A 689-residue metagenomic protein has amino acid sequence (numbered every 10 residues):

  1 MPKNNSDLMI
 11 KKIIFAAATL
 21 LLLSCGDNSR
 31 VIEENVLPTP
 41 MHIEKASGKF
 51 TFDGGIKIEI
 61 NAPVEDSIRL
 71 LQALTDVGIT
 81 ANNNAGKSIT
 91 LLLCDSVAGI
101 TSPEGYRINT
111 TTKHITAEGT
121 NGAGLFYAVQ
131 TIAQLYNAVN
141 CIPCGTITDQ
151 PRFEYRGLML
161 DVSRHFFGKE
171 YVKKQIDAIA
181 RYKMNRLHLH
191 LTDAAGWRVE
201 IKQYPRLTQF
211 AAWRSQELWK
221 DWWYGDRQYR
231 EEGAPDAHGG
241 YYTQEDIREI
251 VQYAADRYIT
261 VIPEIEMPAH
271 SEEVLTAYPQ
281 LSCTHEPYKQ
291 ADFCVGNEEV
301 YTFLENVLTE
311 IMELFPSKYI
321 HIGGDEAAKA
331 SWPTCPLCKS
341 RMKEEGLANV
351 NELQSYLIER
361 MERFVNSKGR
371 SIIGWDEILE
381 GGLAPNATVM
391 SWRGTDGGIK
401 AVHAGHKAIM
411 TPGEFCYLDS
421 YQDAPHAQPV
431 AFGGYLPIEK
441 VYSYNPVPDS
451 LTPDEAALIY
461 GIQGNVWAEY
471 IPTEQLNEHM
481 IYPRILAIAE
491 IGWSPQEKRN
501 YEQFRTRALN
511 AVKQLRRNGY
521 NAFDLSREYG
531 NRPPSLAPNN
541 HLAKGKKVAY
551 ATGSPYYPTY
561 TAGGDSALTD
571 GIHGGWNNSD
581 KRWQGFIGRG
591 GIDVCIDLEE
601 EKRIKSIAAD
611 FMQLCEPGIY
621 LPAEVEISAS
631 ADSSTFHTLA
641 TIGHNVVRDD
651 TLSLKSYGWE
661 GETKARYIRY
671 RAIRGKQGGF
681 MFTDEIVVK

Functional and structural regions predicted by a protein language model:
M1-E34: Bacterial Sec-dependent N-terminal signal peptides
C25-R156, I372-W375, L379, L383 (+5 more regions): Acidic, contiguous N-terminal accessory segments
S96-Y319, C335, R360, F364 (+1 more regions): Feature activates predominantly on carbohydrate-active enzymes
V274, T284, K289-P385, W392-T395 (+1 more regions): Active-site neighborhood of glycoside hydrolase catalytic domains
S371-E377, G382-A387, R393-P538: Flexible, acidic glycine-rich loops studded with aromatic residues
A537-H573: Predominantly extracellular/luminal regions of secreted and cell-surface proteins, especially disulfide-bonded
W576-A640, T651-K689: Aromatic, loop-rich ligand-recognition surfaces of beta-strand-rich domains
